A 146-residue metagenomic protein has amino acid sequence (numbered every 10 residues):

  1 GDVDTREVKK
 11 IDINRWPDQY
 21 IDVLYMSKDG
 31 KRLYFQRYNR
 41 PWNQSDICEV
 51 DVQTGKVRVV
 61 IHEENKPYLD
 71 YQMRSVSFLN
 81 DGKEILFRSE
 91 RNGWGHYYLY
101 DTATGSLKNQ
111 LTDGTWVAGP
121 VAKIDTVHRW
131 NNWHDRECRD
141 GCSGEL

Functional and structural regions predicted by a protein language model:
G1, R88-S89, Y97: Long, contiguous hydrophobic alpha-helical segments, chiefly transmembrane helices and signal peptides
G1-Y20, V50-R74, Y100-D125, C138-R139 (+1 more regions): Multi-bladed beta-propeller domains
W16-D18, N39-W42: Short, glycine/acidic-rich beta->alpha junctions
M26-K28, Y34-P41, D51, S77-N92 (+4 more regions): Beta-strand C-termini and the immediately following turn/loop, strongest in propeller blades
K31, R58, K83, G95 (+1 more regions): Glycine-centered loop/turn positions within well-structured domains that cap or flank conserved ligand/cofactor-binding
Q44-D46, W94-H96, G144-E145: A detector of repeated loop/turn-to-beta-strand junctions in beta-rich toroidal repeat architectures
H62, H96, H128, H134-D135: Histidine (H) residue identity feature
